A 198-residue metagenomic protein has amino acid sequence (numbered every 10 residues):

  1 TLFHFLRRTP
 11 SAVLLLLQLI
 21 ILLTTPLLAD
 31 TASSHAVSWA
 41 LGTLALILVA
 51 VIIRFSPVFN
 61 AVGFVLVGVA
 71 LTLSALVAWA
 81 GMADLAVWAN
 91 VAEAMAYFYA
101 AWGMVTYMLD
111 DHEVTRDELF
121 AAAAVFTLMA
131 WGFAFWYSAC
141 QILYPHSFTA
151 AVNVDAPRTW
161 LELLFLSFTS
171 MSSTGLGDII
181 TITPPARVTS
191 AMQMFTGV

Functional and structural regions predicted by a protein language model:
T1-L15, F55-V58: N-terminal membrane topogenic signal
R7-L22, V65-V69: Alpha-helical transmembrane segments
L23-A36, V49-V58, W79-A80: Short, hydrophobic transmembrane alpha-helix segments
L27-S34, G132-F165: Outer-pore turret/helix-boundary of cation channels
L27-T43, F64, A86-F98, L161-L166: Structural signature of hydrophobic alpha-helical transmembrane segments
V58-V69, A86-M95, V114-V125: Cytoplasmic-side transmembrane-helix entry/capping segments in multi-pass membrane proteins
Y99-H146: Pore-domain transmembrane helices of cation channels
P157-V198: Pore domain of cation channels
